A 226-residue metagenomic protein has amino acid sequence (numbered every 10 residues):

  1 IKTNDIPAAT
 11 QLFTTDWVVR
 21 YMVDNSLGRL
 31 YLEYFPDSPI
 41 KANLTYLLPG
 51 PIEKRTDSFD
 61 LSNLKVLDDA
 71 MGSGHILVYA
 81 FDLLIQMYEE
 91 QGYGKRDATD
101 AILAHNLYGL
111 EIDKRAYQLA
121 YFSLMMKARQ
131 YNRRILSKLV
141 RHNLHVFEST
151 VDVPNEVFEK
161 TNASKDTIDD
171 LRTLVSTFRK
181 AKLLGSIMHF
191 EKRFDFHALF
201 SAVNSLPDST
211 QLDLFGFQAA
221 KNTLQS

Functional and structural regions predicted by a protein language model:
I1-A9: Short glycine/proline-rich turn/loop motifs
A8-S226: SAM-dependent methyltransferase catalytic region
